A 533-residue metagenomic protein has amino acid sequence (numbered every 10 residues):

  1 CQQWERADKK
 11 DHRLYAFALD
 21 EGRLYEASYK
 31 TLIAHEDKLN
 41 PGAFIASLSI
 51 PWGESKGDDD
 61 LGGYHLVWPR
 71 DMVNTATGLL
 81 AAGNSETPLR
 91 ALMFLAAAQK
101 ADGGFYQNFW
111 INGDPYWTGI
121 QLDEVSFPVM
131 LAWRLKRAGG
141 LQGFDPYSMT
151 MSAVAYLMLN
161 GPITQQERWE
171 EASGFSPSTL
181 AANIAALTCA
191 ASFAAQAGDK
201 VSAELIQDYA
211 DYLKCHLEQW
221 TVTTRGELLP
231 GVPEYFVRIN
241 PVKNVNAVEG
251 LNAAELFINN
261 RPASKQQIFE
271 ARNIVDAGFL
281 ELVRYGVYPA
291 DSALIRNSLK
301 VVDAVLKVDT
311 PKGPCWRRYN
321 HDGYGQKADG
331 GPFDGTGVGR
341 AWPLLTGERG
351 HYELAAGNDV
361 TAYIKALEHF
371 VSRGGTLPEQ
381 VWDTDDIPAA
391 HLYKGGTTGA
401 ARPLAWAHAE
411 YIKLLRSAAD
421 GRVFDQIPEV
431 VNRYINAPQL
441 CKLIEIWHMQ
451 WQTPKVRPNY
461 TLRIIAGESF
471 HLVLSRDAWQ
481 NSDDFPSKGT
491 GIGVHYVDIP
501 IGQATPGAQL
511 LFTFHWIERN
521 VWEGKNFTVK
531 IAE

Functional and structural regions predicted by a protein language model:
C1-G63, Q426: Acidic/polar, glycine-enriched structural segments that form the non-catalytic walls/loops of the carbohydrate-binding
K9, Y15-L24, Q121-L122, S178 (+2 more regions): Extended ligand-binding clefts on enzyme/binding-domain cores
R13-G22, L39-G42, L79-L92, R134-M151 (+4 more regions): Structural helix-adjacent loops and short alpha-helical linkers that scaffold large soluble proteins
S28-N40, G83-Y106, D145-Q166, D208-L228 (+4 more regions): Long, well-ordered core segments of solenoidal/helical folds
P51-L61, F105-I120, M158-F175, L256-S264 (+1 more regions): Acidic/His metal-coordination segments adjacent to aromatic residues that form catalytic metal sites in metalloenzymes
G62-I163, S176-L180, I184-A190, H408 (+1 more regions): Aromatic-rich carbohydrate-recognition surfaces in CAZymes
T75, T118-L135, A254-L256, F269-P289 (+1 more regions): C-terminal capping/lid segments that line or modulate ligand- or cofactor-binding pockets
Q426-E533: Glycan-association/targeting regions that enable binding to alpha-glucans and other polysaccharides
